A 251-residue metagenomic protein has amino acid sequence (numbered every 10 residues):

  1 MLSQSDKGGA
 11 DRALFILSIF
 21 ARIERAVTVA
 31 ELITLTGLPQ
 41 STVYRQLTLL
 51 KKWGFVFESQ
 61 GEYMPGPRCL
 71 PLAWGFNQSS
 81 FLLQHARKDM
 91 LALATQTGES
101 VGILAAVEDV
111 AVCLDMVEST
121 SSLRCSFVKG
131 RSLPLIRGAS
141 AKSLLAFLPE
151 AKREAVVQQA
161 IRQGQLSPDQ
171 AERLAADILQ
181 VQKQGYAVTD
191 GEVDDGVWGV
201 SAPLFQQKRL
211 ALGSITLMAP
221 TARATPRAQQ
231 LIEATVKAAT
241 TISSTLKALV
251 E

Functional and structural regions predicted by a protein language model:
M1-L83, T240-A248: N-terminal helix-turn-helix
I19, Q46, H85-Q96, G102 (+3 more regions): Amphipathic alpha-helical regulatory segments at dimerization interfaces that relay allosteric signals between sensory
M64-Q159: Amphipathic alpha-helical effector-binding/dimerization core of metabolite-sensing transcriptional regulators
K152-A155, I161, L166, A239-E251: Cysteine/selenocysteine-centered motifs that mediate thiol-based redox chemistry or coordinate metal-sulfur cofactors
A171-L179, Q184, D195-G196, L212-E251: Juxtadomain coupling helices with adjacent low-complexity linkers
L204-Q207: Sensor-regulatory modules in signal-transduction proteins
